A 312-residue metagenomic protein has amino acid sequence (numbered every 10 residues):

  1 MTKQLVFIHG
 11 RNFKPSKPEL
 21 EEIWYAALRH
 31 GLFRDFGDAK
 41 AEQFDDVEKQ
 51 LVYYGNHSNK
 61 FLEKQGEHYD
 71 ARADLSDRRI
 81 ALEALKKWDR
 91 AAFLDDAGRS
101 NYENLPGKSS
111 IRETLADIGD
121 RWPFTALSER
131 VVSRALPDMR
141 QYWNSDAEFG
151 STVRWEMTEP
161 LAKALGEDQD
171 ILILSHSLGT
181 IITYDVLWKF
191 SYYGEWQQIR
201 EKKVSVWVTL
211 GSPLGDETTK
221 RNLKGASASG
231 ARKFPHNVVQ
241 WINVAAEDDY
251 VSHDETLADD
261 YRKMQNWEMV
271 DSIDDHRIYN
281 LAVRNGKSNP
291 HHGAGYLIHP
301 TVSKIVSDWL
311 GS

Functional and structural regions predicted by a protein language model:
M1-A71, G286-G293, L297, W309-S312: Conserved, well-structured beta-alpha core segment at the onset of a catalytic domain
K3-L28, P137-W241: Serine-dependent carboxylesterase/thioesterase catalytic core of lipase-like alpha/beta-hydrolase/SGNH enzymes
N12-F13, E21, Q43-E167: Active-site catalytic motif of lipid deacylating hydrolases and related acyltransferases
R29-F33, D74-R79, Q198-I199, A231-P235 (+1 more regions): Glycine-rich loops and low-complexity Gly/Arg-rich segments that provide flexible linkers or classic glycine-based
G31-E42, A126, E195-W196, G225-R232 (+1 more regions): Intrinsically disordered, low-complexity boundary segments flanking structured domains
F36-G37, D89, D249, H299: Short, solvent-exposed helix-helix connector turns and helix-capping sites enriched in acidic/polar residues
V47-K49, I171, W267: Short, conserved active-site loop motifs that form the nucleotide-linked donor/cofactor pocket
V206, S212-S312: Lipolytic serine-hydrolase domain surface
